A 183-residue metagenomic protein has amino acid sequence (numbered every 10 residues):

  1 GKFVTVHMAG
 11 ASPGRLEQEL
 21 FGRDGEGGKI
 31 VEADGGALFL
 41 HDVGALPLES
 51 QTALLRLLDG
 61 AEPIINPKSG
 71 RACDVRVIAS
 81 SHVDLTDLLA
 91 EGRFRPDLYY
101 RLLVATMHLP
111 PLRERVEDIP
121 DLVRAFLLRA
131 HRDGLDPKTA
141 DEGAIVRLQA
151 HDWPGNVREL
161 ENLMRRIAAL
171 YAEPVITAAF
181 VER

Functional and structural regions predicted by a protein language model:
G1, N66-R76, V83-R183: Nucleotide-binding/hydrolysis machinery
G1-D24, V31-P47, P111-V116, L163: Conserved post-Walker A coupling segment in P-loop NTPases
T5-H7, L40, V77-S80, T106: Hydrophobic beta-strand core positions in alpha/beta domains
D34-A37, T52-A53, C73-I78, R95: Loop/turn-to-beta-strand initiation segments
G44-A45, L55, D59: Catalytic acidic motif of RecA-like/P-loop NTPases
P47-T52, L89: Conserved ATPase-coupling elements of RecA-like P-loop NTPase cores
